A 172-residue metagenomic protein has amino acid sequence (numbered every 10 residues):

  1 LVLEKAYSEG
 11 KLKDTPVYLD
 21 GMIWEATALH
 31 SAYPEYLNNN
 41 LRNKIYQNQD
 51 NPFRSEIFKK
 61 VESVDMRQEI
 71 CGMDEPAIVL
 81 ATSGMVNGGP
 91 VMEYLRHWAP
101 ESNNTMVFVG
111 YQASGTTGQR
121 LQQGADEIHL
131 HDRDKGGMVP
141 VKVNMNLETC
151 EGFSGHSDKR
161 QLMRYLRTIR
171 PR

Functional and structural regions predicted by a protein language model:
L1-R172: Acidic/His-rich, metal-assisted hydrolase cores and their charged scaffolds
